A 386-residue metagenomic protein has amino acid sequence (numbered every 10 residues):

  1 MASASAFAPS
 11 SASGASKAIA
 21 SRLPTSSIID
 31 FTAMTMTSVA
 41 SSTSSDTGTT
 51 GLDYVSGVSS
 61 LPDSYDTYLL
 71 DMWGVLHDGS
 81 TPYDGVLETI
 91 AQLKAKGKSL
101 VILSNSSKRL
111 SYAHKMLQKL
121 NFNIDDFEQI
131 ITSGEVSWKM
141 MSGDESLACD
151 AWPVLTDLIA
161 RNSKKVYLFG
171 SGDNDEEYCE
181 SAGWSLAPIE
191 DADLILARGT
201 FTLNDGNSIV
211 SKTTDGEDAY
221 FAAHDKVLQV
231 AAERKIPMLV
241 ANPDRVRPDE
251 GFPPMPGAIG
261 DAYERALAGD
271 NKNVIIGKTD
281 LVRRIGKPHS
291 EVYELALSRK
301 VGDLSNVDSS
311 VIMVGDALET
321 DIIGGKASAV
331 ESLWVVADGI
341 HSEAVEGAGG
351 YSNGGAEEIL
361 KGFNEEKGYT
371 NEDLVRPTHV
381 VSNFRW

Functional and structural regions predicted by a protein language model:
M1-A20: N-terminal chloroplast transit peptides
S16-V101, S106-I131, W138-W386: Asp-based, Mg2+/Mn2+-dependent phosphohydrolase catalytic module
